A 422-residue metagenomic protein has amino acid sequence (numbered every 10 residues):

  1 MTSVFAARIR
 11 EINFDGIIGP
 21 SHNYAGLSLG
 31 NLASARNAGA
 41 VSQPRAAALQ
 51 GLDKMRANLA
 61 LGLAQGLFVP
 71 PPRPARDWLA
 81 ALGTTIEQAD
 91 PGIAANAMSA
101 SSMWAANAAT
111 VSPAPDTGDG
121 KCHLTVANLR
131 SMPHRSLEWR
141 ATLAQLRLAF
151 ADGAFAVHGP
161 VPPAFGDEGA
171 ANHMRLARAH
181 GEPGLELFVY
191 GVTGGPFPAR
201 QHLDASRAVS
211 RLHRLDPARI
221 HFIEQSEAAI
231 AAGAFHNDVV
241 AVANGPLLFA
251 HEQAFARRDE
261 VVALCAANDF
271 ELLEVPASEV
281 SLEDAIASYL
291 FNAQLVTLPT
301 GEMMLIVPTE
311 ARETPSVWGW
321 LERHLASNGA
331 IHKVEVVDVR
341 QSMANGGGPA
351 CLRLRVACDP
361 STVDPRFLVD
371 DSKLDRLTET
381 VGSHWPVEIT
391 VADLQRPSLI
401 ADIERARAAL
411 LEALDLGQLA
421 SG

Functional and structural regions predicted by a protein language model:
M1-G422: The feature marks the mature, well-folded catalytic cores of soluble enzymes
